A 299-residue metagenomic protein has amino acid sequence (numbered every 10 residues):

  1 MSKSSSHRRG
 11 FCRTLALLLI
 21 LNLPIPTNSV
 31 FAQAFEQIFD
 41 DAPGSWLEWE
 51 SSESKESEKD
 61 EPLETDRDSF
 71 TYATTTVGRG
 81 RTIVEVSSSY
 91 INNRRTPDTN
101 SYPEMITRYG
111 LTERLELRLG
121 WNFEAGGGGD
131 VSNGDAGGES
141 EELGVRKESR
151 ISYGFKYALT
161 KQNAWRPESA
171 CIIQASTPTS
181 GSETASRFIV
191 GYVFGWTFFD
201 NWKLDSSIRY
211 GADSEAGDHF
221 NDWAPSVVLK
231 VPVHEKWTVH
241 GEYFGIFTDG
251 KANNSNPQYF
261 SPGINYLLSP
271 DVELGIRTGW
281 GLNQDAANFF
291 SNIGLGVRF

Functional and structural regions predicted by a protein language model:
M1-E56: Cleavable N-terminal export/targeting peptides
Q33-F299: Transmembrane beta-barrel domains of Gram-negative outer membranes and organellar outer membranes
